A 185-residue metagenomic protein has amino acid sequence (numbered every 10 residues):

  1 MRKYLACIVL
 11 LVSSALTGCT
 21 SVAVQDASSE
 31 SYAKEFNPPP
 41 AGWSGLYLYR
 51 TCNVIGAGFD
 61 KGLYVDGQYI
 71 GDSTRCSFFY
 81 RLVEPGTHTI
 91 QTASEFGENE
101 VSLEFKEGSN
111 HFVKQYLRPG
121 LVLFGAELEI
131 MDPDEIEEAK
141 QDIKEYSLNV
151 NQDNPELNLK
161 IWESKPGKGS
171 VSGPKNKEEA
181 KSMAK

Functional and structural regions predicted by a protein language model:
M1-I8: Bacterial N-terminal signal peptides that target proteins for export
S13-L16: Bacterial Sec-type N-terminal signal peptides, specifically the leucine/valine-rich hydrophobic h-region
C19-K185: Short loop/turn and low-complexity linker motifs enriched in small/turn-promoting residues
